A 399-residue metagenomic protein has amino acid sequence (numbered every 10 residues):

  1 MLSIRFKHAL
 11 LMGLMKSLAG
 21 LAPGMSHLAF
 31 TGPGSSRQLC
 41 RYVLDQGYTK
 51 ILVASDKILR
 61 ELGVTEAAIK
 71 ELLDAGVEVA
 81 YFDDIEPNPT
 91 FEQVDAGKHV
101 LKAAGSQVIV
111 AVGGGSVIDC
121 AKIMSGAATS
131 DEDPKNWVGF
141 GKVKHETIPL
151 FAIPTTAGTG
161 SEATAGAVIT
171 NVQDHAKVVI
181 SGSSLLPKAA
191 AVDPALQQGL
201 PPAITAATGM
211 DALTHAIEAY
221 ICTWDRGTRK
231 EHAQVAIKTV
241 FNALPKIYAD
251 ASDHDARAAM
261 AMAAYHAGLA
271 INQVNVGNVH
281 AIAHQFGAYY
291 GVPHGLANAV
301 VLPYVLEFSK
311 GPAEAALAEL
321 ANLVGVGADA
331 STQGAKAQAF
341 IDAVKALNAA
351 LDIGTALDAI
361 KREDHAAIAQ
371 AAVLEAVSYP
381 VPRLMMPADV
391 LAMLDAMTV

Functional and structural regions predicted by a protein language model:
M1-Y81: An N-terminal, well-structured beta->alpha segment
L52, R60-E132, K246-R257: N-terminal small/polar loop signature for handling phosphorylated ligands or for N-terminal nucleophile
E92-A195: Glycine/threonine-rich beta-strand-loop-alpha-helix active-site module that forms ligand/phosphate-binding
G158, Y265-N298, E375-P380: Glycine-rich phosphate/pyrophosphate-binding beta-alpha loops
G166-V274, A388: Carboxylate- and glycine-rich phosphate/diphosphate-binding segment that chelates Mg2+/Mn2+
Y289-D364: Gly/Pro-rich interdomain helix-loop hinge
E363-V399: Short, amphipathic C-terminal "tail helix"
